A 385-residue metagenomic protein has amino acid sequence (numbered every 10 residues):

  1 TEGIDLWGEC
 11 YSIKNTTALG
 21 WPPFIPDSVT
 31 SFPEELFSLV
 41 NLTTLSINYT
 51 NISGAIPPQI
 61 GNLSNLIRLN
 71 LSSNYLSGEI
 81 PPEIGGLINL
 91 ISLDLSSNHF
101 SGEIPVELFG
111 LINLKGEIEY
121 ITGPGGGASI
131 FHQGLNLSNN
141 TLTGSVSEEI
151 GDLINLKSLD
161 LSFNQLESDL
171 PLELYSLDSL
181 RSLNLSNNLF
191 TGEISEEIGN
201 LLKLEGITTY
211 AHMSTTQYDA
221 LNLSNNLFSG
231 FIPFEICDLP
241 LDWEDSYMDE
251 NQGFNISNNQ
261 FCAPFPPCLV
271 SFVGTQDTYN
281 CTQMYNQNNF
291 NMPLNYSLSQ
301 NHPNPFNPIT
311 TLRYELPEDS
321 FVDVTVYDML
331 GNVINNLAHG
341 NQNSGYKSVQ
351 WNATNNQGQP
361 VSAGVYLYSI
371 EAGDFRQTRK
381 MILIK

Functional and structural regions predicted by a protein language model:
T1-E9, L111, Y279-H302, P317 (+1 more regions): Residue-level detector of functionally pivotal "anchor" positions at catalytic/ligand-binding pockets or at interdomain
T1-T43, Q260-Y285: N-terminal capping/linker segments that flank leucine-rich repeat
C10, E35-F37, I60-G61, I84-G85 (+8 more regions): Hydrophobic anchor residues at the C-terminal helix/turn of individual leucine-rich repeat
T17-P22, L45-I47, L69-L71, L93-L95 (+9 more regions): Conserved hydrophobic beta-strand positions in leucine-rich repeat
F32-L36, S53-P58, I80-P82, I104-V106 (+6 more regions): The feature encodes a structural signal of leucine-rich repeats
Q287-H302, F306-Y327, N336-H339, S348-W351 (+1 more regions): Glycine-centered coil/turn sites that cap beta-strands in beta-rich domains
S344, S348-Q350, Q359-K385: C-terminal tail/sorting-segment detector
